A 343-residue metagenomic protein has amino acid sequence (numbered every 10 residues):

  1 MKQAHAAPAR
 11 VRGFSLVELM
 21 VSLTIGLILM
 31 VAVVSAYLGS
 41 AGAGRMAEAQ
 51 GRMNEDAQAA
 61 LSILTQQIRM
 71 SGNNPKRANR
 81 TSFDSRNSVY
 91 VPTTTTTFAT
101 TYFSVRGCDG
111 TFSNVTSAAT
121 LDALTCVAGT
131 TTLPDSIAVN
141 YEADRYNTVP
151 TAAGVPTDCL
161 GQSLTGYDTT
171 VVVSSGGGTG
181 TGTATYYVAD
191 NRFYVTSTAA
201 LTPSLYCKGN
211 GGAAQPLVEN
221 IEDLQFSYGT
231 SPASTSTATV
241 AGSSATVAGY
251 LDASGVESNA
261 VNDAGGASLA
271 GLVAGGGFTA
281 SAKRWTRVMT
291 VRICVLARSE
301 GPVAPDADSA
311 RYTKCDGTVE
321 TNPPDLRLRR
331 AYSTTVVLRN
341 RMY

Functional and structural regions predicted by a protein language model:
K2-S71: Aliphatic-rich helix starts adjacent to a transmembrane/signal segment
A60-T290, C294, E300-L328, Y343: N-terminal pilin/flagellin-like segments and related low-complexity appendage regions
V337-M342: Short beta-strand-to-coil "C-cap" segments at the C-terminal boundary of structured domains/repeats, marking
